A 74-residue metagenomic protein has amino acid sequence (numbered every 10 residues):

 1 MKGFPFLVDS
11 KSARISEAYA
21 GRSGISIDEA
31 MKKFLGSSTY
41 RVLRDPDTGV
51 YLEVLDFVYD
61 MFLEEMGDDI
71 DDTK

Functional and structural regions predicted by a protein language model:
M1-K74: C-terminal alpha-helical interaction appendages
